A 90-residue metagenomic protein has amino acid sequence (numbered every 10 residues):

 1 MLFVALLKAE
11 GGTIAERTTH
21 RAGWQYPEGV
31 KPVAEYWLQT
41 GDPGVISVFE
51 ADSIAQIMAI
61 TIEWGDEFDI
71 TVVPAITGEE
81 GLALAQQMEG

Functional and structural regions predicted by a protein language model:
M1-G90: Conserved, structured core segments of small domains
